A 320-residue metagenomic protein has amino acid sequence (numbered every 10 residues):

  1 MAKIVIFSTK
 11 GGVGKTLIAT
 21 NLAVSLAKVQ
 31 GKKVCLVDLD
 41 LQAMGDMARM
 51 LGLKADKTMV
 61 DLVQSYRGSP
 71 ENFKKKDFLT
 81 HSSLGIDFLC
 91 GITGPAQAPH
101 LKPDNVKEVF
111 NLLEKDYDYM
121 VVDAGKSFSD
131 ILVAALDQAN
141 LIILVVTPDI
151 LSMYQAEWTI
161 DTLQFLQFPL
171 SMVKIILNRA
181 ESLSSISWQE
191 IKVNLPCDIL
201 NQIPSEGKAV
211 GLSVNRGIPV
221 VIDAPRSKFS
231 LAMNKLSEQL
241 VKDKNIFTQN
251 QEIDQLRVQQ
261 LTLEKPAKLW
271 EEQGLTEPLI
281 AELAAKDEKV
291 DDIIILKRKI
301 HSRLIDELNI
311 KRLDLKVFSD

Functional and structural regions predicted by a protein language model:
M1-K3, F165, M172-V173, Q239-D243 (+1 more regions): Acidic-aromatic/histidine active-site loop/patch
A2-A43, M47-R49: Walker A/P-loop phosphate-binding motif and the immediately C-terminal alpha-helix
T9, T147-P148, V173-S184, Q202-K208 (+1 more regions): G-domain G4 guanine-recognition motif of GTPases
V29-F88: Phosphate-binding loop that captures ATP/GTP phosphates
R67-F128: Cytosolic-facing regulatory segments adjacent to core modules
L112-K115, S127-I150: Inter-motif core of Ras-like GTPase G domains
R179, K192-V221, M233: Beta-strand-loop-alpha "switch" segments that mediate conformational coupling across diverse proteins
N245-D320: N-terminal anchoring/assembly modules that precede and organize ATP-driven motor systems
